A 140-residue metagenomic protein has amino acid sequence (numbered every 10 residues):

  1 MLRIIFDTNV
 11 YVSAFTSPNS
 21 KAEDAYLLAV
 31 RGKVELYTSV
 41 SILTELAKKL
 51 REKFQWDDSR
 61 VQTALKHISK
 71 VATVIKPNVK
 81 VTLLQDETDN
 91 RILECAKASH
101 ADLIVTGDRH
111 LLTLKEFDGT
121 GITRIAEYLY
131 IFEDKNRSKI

Functional and structural regions predicted by a protein language model:
M1-R3: Residues that mark the start of a beta-strand
F6, T16, K21-R51: PIN/NYN-family metal-dependent endoribonuclease catalytic core
F6-T8, T38-S39, G107-D108, R124-I125: A secondary-structure boundary/capping signal
V10-Y11, I42, H110-L111: Alpha-helix capping/helix-boundary segments
K53-W56, I122-T123: Short, hinge-like loop/turn segments at secondary-structure boundaries
V61-S69: Short, well-structured alpha-helical segments
V71-I104, R109: Active-site neighborhoods of divalent-metal-dependent phosphate/nucleic-acid chemistry enzymes
R109-I140: Acidic, PIN/NYN-like endoribonuclease modules and their adjacent C-terminal/linker elements
